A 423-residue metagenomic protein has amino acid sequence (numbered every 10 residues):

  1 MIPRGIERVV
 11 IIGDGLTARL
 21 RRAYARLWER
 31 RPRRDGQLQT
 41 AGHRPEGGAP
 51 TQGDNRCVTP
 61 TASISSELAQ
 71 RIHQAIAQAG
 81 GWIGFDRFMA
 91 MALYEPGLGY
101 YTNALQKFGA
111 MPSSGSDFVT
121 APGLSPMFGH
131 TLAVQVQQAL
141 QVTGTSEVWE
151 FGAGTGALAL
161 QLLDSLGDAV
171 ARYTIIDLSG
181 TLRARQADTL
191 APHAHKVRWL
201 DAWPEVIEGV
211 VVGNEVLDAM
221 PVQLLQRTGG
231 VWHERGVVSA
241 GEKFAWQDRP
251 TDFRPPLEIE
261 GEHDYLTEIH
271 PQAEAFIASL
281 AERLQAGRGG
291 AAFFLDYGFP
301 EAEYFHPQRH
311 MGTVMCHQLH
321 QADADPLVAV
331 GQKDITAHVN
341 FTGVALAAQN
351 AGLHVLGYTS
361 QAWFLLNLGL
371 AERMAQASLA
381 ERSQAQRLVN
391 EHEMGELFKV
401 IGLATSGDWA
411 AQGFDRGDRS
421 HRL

Functional and structural regions predicted by a protein language model:
R8, R30, L38: Cationic, low-complexity basic patches in intrinsically disordered or flexible, solvent-exposed regions
A18-R21, R26, R30, D35 (+1 more regions): Intrinsic, low-complexity polybasic segments
H43, D54-N55: Intrinsic-disorder-associated, low-complexity terminal segments enriched in Asp/Asn/His/Tyr and depleted of Lys/Arg
V58-F151, T155-E205, L225, W363-L366 (+1 more regions): Rossmann-like AdoMet
W149-F151, I176, V211-N214, L295: Active-site flanking residues adjacent to catalytic metal/cofactor-binding acidic residues
K196-R198, G209, G290: Short, conserved active-site loop motifs that form the nucleotide-linked donor/cofactor pocket
V212-E258, P307-H317: A mobile, often basic/glycine-rich helix-loop segment that functions as the active-site lid/recognition loop
R254-L423: Long, Lys/Arg- and hydrophobic-enriched amphipathic alpha-helices
